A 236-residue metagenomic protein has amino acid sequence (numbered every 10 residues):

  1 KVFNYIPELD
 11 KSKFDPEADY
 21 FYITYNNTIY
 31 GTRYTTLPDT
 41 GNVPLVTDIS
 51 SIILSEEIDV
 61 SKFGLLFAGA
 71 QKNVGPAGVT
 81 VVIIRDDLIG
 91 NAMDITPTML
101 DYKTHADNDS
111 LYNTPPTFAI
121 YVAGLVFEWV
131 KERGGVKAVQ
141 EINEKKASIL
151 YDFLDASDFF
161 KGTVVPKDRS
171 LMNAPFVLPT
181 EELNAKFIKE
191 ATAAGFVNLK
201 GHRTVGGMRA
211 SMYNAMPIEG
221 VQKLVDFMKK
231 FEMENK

Functional and structural regions predicted by a protein language model:
V2-I52: Active-site phosphate-binding strand-loop segment of PLP-dependent enzymes
Y5-P7, G31-T36, S55-S61, A77-T80 (+2 more regions): A short secondary-structure junction signal
V46, V60-Q71: Conserved active-site segment immediately N-terminal to the catalytic lysine that forms the internal aldimine
A70-Y151, V165, E234-K236: Active-site C-terminal subdomain of aminotransferase-like
F159-T163, G195-G201: A short linear hydrophobic-aromatic micro-motif
F160-A191: Conserved PLP-binding catalytic core of the aspartate aminotransferase-like
A193, H202, G206-K236: PLP-dependent enzyme catalytic core of the Aspartate aminotransferase-like
